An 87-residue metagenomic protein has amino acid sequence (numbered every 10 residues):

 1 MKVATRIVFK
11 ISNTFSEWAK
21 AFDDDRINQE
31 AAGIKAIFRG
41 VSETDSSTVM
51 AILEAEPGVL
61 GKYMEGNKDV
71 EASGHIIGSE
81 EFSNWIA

Functional and structural regions predicted by a protein language model:
M1-S12: Short glycine-/aliphatic-rich beta-strand segments at the starts of folded cytosolic domains
I7, M50-I52: Conserved RNP beta-strands of RNA recognition motif
K10-K20: Short, surface-exposed ligand-recognition loops at beta-strand->loop->(often short) alpha-helix junctions that present
A19-F38, E54-A87: An amphipathic, aromatic/His-enriched active-site/gating alpha helix that lines ligand/cofactor pockets
T44-S47: Short acidic/glycine-enriched loop/turn segments that link adjacent beta-strands
